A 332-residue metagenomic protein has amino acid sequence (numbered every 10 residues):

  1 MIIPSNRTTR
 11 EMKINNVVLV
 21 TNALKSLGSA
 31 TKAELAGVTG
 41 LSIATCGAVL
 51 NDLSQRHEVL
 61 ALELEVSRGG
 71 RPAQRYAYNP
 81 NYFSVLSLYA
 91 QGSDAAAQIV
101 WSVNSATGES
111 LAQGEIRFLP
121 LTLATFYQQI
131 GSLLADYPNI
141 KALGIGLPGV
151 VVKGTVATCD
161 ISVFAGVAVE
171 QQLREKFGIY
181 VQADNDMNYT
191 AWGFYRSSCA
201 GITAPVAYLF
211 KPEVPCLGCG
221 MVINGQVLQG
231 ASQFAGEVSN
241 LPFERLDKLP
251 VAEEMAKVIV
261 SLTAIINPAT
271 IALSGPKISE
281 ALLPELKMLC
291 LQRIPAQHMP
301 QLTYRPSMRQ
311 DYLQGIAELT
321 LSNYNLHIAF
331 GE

Functional and structural regions predicted by a protein language model:
M1-L111, L121-S132, D136-N139, V227 (+1 more regions): ATP-binding/phosphotransfer module of carbohydrate and carboxylate kinases, centering on a glycine-rich
V85-Y89, I140-G144, P205-F210, G218: Short glycine-aspartate micro-motif
S93-A95, V150-V152, P215-L217: Short, acidic Gly/Pro/Ser/Thr-rich loop/turn segments
A95, V152, W192, G230 (+1 more regions): Conserved protein kinase catalytic core
V103, V150, G220-M221: Hydrophobic beta-strand positions
S110-S197, I202, E285-Q292: Glycine-rich phosphate-binding loop and adjoining helix at the ATP-binding site of ATP-dependent phosphoryl-transfer
Q113, K176-P268: Glycine/GP-enriched mid-protein hinge/lid loop-to-helix segment characteristic of carbohydrate kinases
L147, F210-E213, G275-P276: Short secondary-structure boundary segments
